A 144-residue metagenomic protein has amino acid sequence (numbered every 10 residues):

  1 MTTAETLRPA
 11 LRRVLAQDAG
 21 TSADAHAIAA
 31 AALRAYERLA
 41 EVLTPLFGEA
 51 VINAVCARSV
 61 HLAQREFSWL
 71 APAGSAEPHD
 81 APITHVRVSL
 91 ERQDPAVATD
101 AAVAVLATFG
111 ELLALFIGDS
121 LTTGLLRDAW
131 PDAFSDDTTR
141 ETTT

Functional and structural regions predicted by a protein language model:
M1-T144: Long, compositionally biased intrinsically disordered regulatory segments in eukaryotic proteins
